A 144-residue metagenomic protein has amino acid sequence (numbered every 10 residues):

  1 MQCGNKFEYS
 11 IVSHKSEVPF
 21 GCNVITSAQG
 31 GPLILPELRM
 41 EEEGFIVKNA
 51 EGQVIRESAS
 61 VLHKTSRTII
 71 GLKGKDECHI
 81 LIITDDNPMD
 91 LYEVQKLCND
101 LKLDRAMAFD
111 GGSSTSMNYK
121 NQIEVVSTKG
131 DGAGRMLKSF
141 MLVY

Functional and structural regions predicted by a protein language model:
M1-Y144: Gly/Ser/Thr/Pro-rich low-complexity, intrinsically disordered segments
